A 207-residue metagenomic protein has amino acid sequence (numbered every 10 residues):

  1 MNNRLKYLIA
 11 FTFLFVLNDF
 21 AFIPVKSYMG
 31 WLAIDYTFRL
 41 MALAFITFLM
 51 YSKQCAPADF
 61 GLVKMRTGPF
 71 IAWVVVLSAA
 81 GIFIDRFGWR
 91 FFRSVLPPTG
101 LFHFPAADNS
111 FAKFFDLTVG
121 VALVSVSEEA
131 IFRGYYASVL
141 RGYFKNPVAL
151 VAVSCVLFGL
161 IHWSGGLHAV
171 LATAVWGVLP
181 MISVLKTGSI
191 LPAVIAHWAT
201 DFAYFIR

Functional and structural regions predicted by a protein language model:
N2-Q54: Alpha-helical transmembrane segments in multi-pass membrane proteins
R4-L5, R66-I71, S110-K113, Y143-A149 (+2 more regions): Membrane-helix interface segments
F20, F48-P57, I84-D85, S183-K186: Structural signal for the C-terminal ends of transmembrane alpha-helices and the immediately following loop
V25-L32, L160-H168: Membrane-interface helix caps and helix-loop-helix hairpins in membrane proteins
S27-L32, P57-V124: Juxtamembrane helix-loop-helix connectors linking adjacent transmembrane helices in multi-pass membrane enzymes
Y36-F45, F115, L171-L179, A199: Membrane-embedded alpha-helical segments of multi-pass membrane proteins, especially the transmembrane helices
F87, F102-G159: Function-critical hydrophobic alpha-helical transmembrane segments in multi-pass membrane proteins
A169-R207: Functionally important transmembrane alpha-helices
